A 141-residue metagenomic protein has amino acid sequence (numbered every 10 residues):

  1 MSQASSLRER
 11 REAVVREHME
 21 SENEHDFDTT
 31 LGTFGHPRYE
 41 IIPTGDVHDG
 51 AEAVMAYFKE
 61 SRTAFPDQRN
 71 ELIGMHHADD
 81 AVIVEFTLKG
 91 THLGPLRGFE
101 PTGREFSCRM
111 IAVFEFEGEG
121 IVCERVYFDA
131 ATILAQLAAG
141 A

Functional and structural regions predicted by a protein language model:
M1-A141: C-terminal and inter-domain tail/linker signature
